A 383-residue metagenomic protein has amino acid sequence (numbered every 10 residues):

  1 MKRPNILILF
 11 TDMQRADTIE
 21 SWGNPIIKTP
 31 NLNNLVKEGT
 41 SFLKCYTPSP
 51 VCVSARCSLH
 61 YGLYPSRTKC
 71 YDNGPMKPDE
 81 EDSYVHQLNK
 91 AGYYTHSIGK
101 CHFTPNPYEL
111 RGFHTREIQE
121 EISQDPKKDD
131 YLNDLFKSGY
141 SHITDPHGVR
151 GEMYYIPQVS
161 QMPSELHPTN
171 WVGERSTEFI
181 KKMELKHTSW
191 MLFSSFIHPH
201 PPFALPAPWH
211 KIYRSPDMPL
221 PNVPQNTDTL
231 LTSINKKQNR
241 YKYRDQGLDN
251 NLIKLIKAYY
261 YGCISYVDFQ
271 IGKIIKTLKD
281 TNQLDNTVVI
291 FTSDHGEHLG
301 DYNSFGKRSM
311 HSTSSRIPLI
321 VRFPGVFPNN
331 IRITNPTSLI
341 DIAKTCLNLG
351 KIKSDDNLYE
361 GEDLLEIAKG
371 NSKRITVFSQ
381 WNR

Functional and structural regions predicted by a protein language model:
M1-R383: Formylglycine-dependent sulfatase
